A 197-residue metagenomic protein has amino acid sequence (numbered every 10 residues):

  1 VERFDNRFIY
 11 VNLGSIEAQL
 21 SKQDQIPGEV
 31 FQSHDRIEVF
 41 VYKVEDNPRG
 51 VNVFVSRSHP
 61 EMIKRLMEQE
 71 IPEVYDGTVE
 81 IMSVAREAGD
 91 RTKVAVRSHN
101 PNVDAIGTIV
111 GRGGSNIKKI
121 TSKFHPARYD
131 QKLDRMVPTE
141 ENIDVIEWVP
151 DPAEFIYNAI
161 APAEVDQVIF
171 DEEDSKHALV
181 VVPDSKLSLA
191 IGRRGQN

Functional and structural regions predicted by a protein language model:
V1-N197: RNA-contacting regions in translation and RNA-metabolism proteins, encompassing KH/S1 modules where present
